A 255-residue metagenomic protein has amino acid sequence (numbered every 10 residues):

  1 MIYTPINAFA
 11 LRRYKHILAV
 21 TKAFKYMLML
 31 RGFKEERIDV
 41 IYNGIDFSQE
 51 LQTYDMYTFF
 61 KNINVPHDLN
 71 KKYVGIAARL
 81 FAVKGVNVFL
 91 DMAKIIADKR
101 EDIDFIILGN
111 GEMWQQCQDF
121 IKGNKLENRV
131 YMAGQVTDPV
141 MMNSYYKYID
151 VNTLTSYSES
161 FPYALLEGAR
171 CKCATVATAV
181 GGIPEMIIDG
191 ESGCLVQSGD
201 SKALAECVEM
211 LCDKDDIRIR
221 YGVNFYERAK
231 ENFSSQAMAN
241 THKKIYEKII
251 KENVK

Functional and structural regions predicted by a protein language model:
A23, G44: Carbohydrate-associated surface elements
L51-H67: A short helix/loop element that forms part of the nucleotide-sugar donor recognition site in Leloir-type
K72, I76-I95, E112-Q118, K202: A conserved mid-protein helix/loop that constitutes part of the nucleotide-sugar donor-binding site
Q118-V136: Nucleotide-activated donor-binding/catalytic signature segment of Leloir-type glycosyltransferases, i.e., the conserved
Q135-V136, S144-I149: Short alpha-helical donor nucleotide-sugar binding micro-motif in glycosyltransferases
Y157: Aromatic "clamp/platform" in nucleotide-sugar-dependent glycosyltransferases that forms part of the donor/acceptor
A174-A177: Short hydrophobic beta-strand element within catalytic cores of glycosyltransferases and related nucleotide-activated
D189-G190, C194-S201, M210-D215: Conserved acidic donor-binding segment of nucleotide-sugar-dependent glycosyltransferases
